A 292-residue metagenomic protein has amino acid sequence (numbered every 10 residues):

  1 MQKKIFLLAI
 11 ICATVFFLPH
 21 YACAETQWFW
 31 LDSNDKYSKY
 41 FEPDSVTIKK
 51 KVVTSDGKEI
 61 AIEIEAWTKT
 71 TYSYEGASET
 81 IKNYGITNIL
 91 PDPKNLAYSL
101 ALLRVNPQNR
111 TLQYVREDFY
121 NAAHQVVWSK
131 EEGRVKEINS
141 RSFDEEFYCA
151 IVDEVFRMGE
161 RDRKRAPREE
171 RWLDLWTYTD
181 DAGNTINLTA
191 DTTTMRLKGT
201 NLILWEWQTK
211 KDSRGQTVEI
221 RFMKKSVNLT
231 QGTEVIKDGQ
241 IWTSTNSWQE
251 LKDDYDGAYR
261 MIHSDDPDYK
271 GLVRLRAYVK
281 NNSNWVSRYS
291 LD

Functional and structural regions predicted by a protein language model:
M1-A9: Bacterial N-terminal signal peptides that target proteins for export
I10-I11, G232: Enrichment for repetitive, rod-forming helical segments
T14-A22: C-terminal segment of classical bacterial N-terminal signal peptides
C23-D292: N-terminal secretory-pathway/extracellular module detecting exported/lumenal segments and adjacent signal-anchor/first
